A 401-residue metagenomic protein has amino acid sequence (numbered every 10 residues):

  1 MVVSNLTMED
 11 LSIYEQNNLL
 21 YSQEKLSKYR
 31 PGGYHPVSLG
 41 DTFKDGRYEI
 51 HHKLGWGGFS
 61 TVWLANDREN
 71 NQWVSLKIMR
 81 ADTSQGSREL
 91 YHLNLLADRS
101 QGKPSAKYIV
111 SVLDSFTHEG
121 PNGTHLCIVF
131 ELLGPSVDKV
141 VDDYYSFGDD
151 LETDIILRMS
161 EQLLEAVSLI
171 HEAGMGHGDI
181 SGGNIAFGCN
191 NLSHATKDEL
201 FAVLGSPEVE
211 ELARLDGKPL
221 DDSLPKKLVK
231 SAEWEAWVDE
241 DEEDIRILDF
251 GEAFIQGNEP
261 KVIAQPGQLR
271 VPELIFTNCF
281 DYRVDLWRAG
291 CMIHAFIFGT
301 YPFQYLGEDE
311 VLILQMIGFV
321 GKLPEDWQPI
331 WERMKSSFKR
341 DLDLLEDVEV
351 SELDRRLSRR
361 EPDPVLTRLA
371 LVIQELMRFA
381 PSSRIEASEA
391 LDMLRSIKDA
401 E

Functional and structural regions predicted by a protein language model:
M1-E401: Intrinsically disordered, low-complexity regulatory segments of kinases
